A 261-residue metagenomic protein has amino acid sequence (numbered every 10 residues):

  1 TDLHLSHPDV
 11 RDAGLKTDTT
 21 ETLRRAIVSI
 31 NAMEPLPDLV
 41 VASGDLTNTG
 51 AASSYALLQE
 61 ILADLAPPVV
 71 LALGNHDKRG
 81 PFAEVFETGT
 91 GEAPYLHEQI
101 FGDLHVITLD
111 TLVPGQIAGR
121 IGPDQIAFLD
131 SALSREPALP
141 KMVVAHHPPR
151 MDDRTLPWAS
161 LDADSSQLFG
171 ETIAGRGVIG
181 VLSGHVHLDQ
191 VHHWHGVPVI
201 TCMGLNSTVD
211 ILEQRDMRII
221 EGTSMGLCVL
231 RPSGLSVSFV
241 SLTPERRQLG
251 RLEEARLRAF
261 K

Functional and structural regions predicted by a protein language model:
T1-D9, D103-V113, M142-V144, V197-M203 (+1 more regions): Active-site-proximal beta-strand elements of phosphoester/diester hydrolases
T1-H4, G44-L46, N75-H76, T111-L112 (+3 more regions): Active-site metal-binding loops of divalent metal-dependent hydrolases
T1-L57, D152: N-terminal active-site segment of His-dependent metallophosphoesterases
L3-T22, N48, K78-E92, P114-P123 (+3 more regions): Acidic/histidine-rich helix-loop elements that form or flank divalent-metal/phosphate-binding sites at the catalytic
T17, E171-T172, Q190-K261: Binuclear metal-dependent phosphoesterase catalytic core
R25, A56, A83-H97, A127-S131 (+1 more regions): Alpha-helical scaffolding within the catalytic cores of extracellular/periplasmic polymer-degrading hydrolases
A26-L39, A118-I200, L235-S236, R251-K261: His/acidic metal-ligating clusters that form di-metal
A42-A63, K78-T90, D153-P157, Q190-H195: Metal-dependent catalytic neighborhoods of phosphoester/phosphodiester hydrolases
